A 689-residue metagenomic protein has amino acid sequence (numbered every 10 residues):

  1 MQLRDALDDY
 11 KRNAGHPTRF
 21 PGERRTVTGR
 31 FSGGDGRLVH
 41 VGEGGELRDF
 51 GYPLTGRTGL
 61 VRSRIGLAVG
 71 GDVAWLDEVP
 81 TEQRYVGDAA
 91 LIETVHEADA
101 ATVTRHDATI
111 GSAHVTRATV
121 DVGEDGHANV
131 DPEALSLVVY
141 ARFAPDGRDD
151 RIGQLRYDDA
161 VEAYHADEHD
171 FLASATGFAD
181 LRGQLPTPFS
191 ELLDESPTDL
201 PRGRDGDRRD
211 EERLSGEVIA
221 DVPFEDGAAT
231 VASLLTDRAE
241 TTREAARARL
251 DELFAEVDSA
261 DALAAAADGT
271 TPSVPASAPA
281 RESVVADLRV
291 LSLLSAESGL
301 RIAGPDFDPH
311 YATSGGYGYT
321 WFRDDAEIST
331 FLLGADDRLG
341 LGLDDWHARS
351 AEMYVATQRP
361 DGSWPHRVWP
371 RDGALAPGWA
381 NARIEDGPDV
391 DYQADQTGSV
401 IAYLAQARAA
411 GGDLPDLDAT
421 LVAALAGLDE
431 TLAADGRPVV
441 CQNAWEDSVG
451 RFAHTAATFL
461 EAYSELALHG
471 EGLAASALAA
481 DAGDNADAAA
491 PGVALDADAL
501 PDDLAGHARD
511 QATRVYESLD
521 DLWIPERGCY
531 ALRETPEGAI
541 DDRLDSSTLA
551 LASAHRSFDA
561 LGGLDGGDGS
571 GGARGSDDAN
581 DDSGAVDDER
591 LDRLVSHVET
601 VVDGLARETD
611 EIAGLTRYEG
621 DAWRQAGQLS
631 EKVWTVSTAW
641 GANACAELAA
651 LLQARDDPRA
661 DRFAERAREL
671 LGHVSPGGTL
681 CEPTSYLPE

Functional and structural regions predicted by a protein language model:
M1-A278, T330, G334-L341, D481 (+5 more regions): Terminal accessory carbohydrate-recognition/targeting modules of carbohydrate-active enzymes
N13, P17-G34, L38-G44, Y52 (+15 more regions): Solvent-exposed loop and edge beta-strand segments that line ligand/cofactor-binding and catalytic clefts
L250-D261, G318-L432, A456, Y463 (+2 more regions): Aromatic-rich carbohydrate-recognition surfaces in CAZymes
D268-P279, A326-G342, E385, S399-L414 (+6 more regions): Well-ordered alpha-helical scaffold segments within catalytic/enzyme domains
A286-G299, L343-P365, D418-V439, R509-C529 (+2 more regions): Long, well-ordered core segments of solenoidal/helical folds
S363-H366, D372-N381, A453-A457, A475-A482 (+1 more regions): Extended ligand-binding clefts on enzyme/binding-domain cores
Y392-A394, L414-A479, P491-D498, A505-A508: Aromatic-lined, polymer-binding surfaces characteristic of secreted/periplasmic polysaccharide-degrading enzymes
G627-T638, N643-E689: Fungal-biased detection of long, low-complexity, Ser/Thr- and Lys/Arg-rich intrinsically disordered regions
